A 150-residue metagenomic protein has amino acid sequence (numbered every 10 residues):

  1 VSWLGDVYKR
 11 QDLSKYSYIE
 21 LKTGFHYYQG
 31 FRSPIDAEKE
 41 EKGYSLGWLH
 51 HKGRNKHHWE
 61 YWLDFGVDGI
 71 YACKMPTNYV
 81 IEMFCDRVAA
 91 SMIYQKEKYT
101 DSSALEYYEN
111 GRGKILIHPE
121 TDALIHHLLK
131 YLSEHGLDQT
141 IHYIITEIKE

Functional and structural regions predicted by a protein language model:
V1-Y8: Short, small-residue-biased leader/transition segments that mark boundaries at the very start of proteins
V7, L21-F25: Short secondary-structure boundary/capping segments
R10, S14-K15, A89: Short active-site segment of divalent metal-dependent hydrolases/proteases that encodes the spacing between
L13-K22, K96: Catalytic Zn2+-binding segment of zinc metalloproteases
G24, F31-G47: Acidic, glycine-rich loop-and-strand cores that form catalytic or ligand-binding grooves in diverse globular domains
Y27-P34, S102-T121: Divalent-cation-assisted or electrostatically stabilized phosphate/pyrophosphate-binding catalytic cores
E41, W48-Y99: Alpha-helical scaffolding flanking metal-ion-dependent phosphate/phosphodiester catalytic sites
G113-E150: Charged phosphate-binding loop/patch that engages nucleotide di/tri-phosphates or the phosphate backbone of nucleic
